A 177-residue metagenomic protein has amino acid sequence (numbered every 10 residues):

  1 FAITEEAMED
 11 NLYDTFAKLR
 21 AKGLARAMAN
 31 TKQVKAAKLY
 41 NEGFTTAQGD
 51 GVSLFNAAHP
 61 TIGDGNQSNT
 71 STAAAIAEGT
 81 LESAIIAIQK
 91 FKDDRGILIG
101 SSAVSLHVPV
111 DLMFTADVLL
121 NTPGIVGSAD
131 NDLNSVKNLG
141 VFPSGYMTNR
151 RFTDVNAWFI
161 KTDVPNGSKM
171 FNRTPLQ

Functional and structural regions predicted by a protein language model:
F1-D10: Short acidic, glycine/tyrosine-flanked loop/strand segments centered on an H-E-D-like triad
E5, M28, V108-V110: Short, structured patches in soluble enzyme cores that scaffold and shape functional sites
E6, V52-S53, I97: Flexible, active-site-adjacent loop/turn segments at secondary-structure boundaries
N11-L19, R26-K90: Alpha-helical scaffold segments that mediate packing/assembly in large oligomeric complexes
F55-D93, G100-S105, D111-Q177: Sequence/fold signature of self-assembling virion shell proteins
